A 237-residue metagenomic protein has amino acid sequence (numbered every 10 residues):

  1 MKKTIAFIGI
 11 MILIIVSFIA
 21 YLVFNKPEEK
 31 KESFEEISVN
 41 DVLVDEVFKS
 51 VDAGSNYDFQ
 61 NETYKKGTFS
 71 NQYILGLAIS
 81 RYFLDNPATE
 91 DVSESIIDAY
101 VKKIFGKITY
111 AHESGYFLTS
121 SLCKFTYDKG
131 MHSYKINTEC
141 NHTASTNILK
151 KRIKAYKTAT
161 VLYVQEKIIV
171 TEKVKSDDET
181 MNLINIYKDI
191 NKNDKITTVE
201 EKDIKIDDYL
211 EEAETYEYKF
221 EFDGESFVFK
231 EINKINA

Functional and structural regions predicted by a protein language model:
M1-L13, L22-V23: N-terminal Sec-pathway targeting helices
M11-I14, A213-T215: Short amphipathic alpha-helical segments
F18-S33: Sec-dependent signal peptide cleavage junction
E29-A237: Mature, Sec-exported extracytoplasmic domains of Gram-positive
